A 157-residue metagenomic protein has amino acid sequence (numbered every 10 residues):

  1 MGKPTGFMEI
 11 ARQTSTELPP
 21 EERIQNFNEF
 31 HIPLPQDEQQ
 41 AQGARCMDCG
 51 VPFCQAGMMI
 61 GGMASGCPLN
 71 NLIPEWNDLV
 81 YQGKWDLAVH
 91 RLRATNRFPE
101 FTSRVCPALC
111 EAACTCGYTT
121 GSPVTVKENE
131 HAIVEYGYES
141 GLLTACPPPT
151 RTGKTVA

Functional and structural regions predicted by a protein language model:
M1-T155: Ferredoxin-type iron-sulfur electron-transfer modules and their immediate structural context
